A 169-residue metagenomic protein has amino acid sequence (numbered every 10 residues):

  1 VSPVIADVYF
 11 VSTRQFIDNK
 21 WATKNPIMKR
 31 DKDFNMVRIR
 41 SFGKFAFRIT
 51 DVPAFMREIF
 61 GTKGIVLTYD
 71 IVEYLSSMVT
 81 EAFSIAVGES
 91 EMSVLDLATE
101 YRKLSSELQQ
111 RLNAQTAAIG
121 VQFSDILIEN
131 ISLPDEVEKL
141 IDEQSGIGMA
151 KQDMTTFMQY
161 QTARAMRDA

Functional and structural regions predicted by a protein language model:
V1-D135, T156, Y160, R164: N-terminal hydrophobic membrane-entry segments
P134-A169: Assembly-interface segments of oligomeric complexes
